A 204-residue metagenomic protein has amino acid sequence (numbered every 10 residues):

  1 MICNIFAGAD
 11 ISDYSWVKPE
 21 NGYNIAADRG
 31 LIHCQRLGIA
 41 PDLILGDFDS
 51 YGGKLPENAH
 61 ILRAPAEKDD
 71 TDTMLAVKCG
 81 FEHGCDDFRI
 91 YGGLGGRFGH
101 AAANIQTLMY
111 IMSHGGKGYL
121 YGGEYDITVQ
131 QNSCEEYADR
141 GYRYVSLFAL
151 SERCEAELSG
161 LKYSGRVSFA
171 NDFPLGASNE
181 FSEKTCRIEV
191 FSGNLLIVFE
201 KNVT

Functional and structural regions predicted by a protein language model:
M1-K54: N-terminal beta-strand-loop-alpha-helix module at the start of alpha/beta ligand-binding or catalytic domains
I25-A27, G46, L62-R63, Y119-G122: General beta-strand structural signal in soluble alpha/beta enzymes
I61-H83: Short phosphate-binding loop-to-helix
L62, F88-G93: Short glycine-rich or small-residue beta-strand-to-loop segments that form or flank ligand, phosphate, metal/Fe-S
F98-Y110: Short Gly/Thr/Asp-enriched flexible loops that form oxyanion-binding sites at enzyme active sites
Y110-D126: Short, acidic/small-residue loops that bind anionic groups at enzyme active sites
Y125, Q130-T204: Long, charged alpha-helical interface segments
